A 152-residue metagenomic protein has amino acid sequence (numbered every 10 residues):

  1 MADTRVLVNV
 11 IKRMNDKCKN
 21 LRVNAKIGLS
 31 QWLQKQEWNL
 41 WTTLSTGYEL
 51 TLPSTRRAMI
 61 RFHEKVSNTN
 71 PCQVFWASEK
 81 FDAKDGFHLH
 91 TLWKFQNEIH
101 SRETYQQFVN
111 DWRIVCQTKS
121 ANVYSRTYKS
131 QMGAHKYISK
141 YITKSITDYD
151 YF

Functional and structural regions predicted by a protein language model:
M1-F87, F95-F152: Right-hand nucleic-acid polymerase module
